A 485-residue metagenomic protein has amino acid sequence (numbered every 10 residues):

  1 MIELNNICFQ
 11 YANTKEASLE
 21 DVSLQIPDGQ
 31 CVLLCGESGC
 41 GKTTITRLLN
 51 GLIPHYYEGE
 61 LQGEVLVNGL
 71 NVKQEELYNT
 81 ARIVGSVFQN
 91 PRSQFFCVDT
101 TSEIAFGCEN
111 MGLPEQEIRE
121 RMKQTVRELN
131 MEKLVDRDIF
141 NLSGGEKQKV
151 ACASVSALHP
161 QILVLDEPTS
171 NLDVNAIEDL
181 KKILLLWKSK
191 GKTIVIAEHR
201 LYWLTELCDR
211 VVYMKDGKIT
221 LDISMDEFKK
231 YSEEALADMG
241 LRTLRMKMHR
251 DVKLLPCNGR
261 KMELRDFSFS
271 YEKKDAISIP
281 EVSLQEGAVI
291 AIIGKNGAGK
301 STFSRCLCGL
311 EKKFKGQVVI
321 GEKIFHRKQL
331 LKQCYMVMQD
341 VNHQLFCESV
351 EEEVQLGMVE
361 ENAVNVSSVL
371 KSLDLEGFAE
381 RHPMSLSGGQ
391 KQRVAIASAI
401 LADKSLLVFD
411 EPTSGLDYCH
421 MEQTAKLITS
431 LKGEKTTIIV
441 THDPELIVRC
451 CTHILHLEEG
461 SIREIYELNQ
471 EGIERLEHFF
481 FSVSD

Functional and structural regions predicted by a protein language model:
N50, C308: Helix-to-loop junction immediately C-terminal to a conserved catalytic motif
E64-N79, Q317-L330: ABC ATPase NBD Q-loop/coupling interface
Q116-L134, A363-F378: Conserved ABC ATPase "signature" region
D138-L142, E146, H382-L386, Q390: Conserved ABC ATPase signature
L163-D166, L407-D410: Catalytic Walker B motif of ABC-type/P-loop ATPase nucleotide-binding domains
E198-H199, T441-H442: H-loop/switch region of ABC-family ATPase nucleotide-binding domains
K218-G240, S461-S484: Conserved beta-strand-loop-alpha-helix hinge in the C-terminal portion of ABC ATPase nucleotide-binding domains
